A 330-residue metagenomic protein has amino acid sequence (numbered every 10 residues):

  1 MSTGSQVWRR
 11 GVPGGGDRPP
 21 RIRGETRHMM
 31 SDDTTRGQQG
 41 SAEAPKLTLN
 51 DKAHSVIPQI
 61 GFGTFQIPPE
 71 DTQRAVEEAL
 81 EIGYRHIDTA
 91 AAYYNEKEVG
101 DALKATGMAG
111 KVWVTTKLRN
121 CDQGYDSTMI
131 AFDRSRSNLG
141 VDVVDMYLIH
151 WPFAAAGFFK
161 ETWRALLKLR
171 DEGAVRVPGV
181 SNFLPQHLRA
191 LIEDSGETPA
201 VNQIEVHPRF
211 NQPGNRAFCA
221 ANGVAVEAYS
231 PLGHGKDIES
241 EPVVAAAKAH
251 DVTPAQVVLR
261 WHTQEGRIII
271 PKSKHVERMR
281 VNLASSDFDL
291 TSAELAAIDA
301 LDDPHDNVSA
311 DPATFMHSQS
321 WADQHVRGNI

Functional and structural regions predicted by a protein language model:
G4-R10, P20-V112, A165, G233 (+1 more regions): N-terminal binding-site loop/beta-alpha segment at the start of enzyme catalytic domains that lines or forms
G40-L47, K97-L103, A131-R134, P185-L188 (+1 more regions): Alpha-helical scaffolding within the catalytic cores of extracellular/periplasmic polymer-degrading hydrolases
D51, G100-A109, D133-G140, I192-S195 (+1 more regions): Acidic (Asp/Glu)-rich catalytic clusters
I67-E70, T89-E98, C121-D126, A154-G157 (+2 more regions): Acidic-and-aromatic substrate-binding clefts and catalytic sites of carbohydrate-active enzymes
P68-A79, G124-L139, L188: Short, acidic/polar
Y84, V141-V144, V175, P199: A structural motif
D122-L139, D145-W163: Glycine/small-residue-rich loop that forms an oxyanion/phosphate-binding "nest" at active or ligand-binding sites
P152-I330: Beta/alpha (TIM)-barrel catalytic core signal, keyed to glycine-rich beta->alpha loops juxtaposed to Asp/Glu that bind
